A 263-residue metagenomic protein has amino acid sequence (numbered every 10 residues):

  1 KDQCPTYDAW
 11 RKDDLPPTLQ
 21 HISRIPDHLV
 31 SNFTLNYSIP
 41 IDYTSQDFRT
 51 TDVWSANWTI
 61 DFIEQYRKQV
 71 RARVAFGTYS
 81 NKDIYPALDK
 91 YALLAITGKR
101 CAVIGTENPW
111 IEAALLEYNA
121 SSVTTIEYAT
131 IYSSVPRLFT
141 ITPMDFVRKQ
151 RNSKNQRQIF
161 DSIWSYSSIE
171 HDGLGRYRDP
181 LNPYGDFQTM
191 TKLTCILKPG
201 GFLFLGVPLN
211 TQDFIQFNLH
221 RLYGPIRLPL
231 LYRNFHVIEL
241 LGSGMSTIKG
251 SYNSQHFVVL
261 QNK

Functional and structural regions predicted by a protein language model:
K1-G98, E117, Q216-I226, L230-N234 (+2 more regions): N-terminal accessory regions of S-adenosyl-L-methionine
G98-R100, Q158: Nucleotide donor/acceptor-binding cores
A102-V103, E107-N152: Class I SAM-dependent methyltransferase SAM/SAH-binding core
A113-L115, K192, H256: A short acidic, amphipathic alpha-helical/loop segment
K149-W164: A short acidic, Gly/Pro-enriched loop at the edge of an enzyme's catalytic core that lines a small-molecule cofactor
W164-I169, G173: A conserved beta-strand element that flanks and buttresses the S-adenosyl-L-methionine
R176, F202-R227: Conserved class I S-adenosyl-L-methionine
P180-F202: A short glycine-rich, Lys/Arg-flanked "PGG" loop and its adjoining helix->strand segment in the class I
